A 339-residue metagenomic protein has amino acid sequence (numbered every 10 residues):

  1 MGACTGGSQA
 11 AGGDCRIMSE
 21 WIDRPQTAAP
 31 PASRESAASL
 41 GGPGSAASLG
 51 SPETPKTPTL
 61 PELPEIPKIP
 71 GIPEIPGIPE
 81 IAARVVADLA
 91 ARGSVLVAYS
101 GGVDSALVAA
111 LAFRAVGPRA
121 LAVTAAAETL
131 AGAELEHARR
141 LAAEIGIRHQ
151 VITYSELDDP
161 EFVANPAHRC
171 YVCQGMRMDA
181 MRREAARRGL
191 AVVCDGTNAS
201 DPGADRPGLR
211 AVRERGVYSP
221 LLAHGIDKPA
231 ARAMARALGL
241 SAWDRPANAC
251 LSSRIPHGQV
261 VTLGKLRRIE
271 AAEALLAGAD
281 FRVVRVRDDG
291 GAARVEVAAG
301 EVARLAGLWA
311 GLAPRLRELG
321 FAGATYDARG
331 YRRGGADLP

Functional and structural regions predicted by a protein language model:
C4, S19-R24, S39, S48 (+7 more regions): ATP-dependent adenylation/nucleotidyltransferase module used to activate substrates
C4, S8-I17: Short, Lys/Arg-enriched N-terminal segments with co-localized hydrophobic residues within the first ~10-30 amino acids
Q26, S33-S36, G42-T59: Hydrophobic alpha-helical membrane-insertion segments
L121, V286-A299: Short, aliphatic-rich beta-strand segments
L222-K228, R232-L276, D280-V284: Mid-to-C-terminal catalytic subdomains of enzymes that bind/position adenosyl phosphate moieties or nucleic-acid
D280-D289, D327-A328: C-terminal boundary motif of the adenylate-forming
E301-L308: Short, conserved charged micro-motifs
R332-P339: Short, low-order "capping/linker" segments at domain edges
